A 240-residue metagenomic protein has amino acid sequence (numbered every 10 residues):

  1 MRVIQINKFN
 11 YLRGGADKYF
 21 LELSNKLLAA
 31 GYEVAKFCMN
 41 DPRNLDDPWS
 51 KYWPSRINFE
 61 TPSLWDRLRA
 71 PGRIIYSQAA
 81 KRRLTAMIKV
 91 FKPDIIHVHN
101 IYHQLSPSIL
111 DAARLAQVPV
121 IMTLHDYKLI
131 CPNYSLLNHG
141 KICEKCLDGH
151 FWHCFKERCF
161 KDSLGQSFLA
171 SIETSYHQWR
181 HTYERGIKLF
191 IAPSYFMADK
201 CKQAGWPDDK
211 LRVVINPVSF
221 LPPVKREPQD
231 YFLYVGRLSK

Functional and structural regions predicted by a protein language model:
M1-R43, K89-F91, I109-P119: N-terminal subdomain of nucleotide-sugar transferases
F9-Y11, P217, V235-K240: Short donor-sugar binding/catalytic loops of nucleotide-sugar-dependent glycosyltransferases, especially enzymes
A29-I95, L136, W152-C154: A conserved catalytic-core segment of Leloir-type glycosyltransferases
N40, F196, P217: Carbohydrate-associated surface elements
A86-L105, P119-T123, K128: Short N-terminal targeting/anchoring amphipathic segment
L115, K128, E144-L189, D199: Membrane-proximal helix-turn-helix segments that form the acceptor-binding/catalytic region of lipid-linked
I191, V224-K240: Conserved donor-binding/catalytic core segment of Leloir-type glycosyltransferases
K202-Q203, D208-Y231: Acidic anion/phosphate-binding donor-loop and adjacent secondary structure in glycosyltransferase catalytic cores
